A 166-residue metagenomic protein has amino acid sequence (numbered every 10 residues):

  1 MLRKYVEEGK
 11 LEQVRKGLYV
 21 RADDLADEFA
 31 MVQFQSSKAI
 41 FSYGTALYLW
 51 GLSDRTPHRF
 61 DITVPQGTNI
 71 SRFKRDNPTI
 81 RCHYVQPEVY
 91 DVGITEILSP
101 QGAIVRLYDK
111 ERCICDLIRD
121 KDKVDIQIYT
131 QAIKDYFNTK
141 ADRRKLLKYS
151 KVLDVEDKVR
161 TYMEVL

Functional and structural regions predicted by a protein language model:
M1-E7: Short amphipathic alpha-helical interaction segments
V14, L18-L166: Nucleic-acid-binding surface
